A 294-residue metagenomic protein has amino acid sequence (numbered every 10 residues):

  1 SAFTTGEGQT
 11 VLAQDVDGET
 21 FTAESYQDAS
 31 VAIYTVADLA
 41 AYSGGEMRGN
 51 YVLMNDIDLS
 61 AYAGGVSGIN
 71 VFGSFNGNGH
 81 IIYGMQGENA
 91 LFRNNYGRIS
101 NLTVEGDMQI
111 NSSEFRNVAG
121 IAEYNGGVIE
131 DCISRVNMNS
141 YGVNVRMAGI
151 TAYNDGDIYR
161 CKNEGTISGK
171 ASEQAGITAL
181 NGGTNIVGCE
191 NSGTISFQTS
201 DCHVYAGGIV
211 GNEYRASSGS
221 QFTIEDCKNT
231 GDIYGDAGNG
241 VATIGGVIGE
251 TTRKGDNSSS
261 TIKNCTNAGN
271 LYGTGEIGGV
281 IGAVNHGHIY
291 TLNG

Functional and structural regions predicted by a protein language model:
S1-G294: Surface-exposed repetitive/solenoidal architectures
